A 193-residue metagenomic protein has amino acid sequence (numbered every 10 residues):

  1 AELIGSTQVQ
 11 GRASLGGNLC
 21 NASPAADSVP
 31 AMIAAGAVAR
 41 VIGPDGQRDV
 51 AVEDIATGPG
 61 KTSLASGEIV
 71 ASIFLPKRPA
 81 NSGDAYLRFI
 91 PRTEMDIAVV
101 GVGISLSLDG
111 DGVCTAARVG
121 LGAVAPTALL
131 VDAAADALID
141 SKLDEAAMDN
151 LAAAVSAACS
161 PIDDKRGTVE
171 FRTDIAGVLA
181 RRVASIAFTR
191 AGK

Functional and structural regions predicted by a protein language model:
A1-K193: C-terminal structural segment of proteins
